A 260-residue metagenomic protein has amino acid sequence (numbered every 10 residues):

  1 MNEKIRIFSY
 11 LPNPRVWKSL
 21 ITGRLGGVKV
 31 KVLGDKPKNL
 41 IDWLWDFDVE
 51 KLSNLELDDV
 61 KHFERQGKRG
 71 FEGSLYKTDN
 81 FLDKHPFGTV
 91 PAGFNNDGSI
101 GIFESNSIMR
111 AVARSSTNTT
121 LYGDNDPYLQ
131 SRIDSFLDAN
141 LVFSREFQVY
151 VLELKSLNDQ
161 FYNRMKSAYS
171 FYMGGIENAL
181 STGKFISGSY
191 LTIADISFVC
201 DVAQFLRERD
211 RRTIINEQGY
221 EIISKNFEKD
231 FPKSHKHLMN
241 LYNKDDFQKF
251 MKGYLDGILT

Functional and structural regions predicted by a protein language model:
M1-N163: GST-like domain detector, emphasizing the conserved glutathione-binding G-site in the N-terminal thioredoxin-like
T22, A113, D201-V202, M251: Active-site-flanking alpha-helical
V32, S189, F250-M251: A generic structural-conservation signal
D83, N243, K252: Phosphate-coordinating loops and pocket residues in cytosolic domains that bind phosphorylated ligands
S115, E208, R212, G253-Y254: Residue-level signal for well-ordered alpha-helical positions
Y128-M239, N243: GST-like fold's C-terminal all-alpha helical module
F247-T260: C-terminal helix/juxtamembrane-tail motif
